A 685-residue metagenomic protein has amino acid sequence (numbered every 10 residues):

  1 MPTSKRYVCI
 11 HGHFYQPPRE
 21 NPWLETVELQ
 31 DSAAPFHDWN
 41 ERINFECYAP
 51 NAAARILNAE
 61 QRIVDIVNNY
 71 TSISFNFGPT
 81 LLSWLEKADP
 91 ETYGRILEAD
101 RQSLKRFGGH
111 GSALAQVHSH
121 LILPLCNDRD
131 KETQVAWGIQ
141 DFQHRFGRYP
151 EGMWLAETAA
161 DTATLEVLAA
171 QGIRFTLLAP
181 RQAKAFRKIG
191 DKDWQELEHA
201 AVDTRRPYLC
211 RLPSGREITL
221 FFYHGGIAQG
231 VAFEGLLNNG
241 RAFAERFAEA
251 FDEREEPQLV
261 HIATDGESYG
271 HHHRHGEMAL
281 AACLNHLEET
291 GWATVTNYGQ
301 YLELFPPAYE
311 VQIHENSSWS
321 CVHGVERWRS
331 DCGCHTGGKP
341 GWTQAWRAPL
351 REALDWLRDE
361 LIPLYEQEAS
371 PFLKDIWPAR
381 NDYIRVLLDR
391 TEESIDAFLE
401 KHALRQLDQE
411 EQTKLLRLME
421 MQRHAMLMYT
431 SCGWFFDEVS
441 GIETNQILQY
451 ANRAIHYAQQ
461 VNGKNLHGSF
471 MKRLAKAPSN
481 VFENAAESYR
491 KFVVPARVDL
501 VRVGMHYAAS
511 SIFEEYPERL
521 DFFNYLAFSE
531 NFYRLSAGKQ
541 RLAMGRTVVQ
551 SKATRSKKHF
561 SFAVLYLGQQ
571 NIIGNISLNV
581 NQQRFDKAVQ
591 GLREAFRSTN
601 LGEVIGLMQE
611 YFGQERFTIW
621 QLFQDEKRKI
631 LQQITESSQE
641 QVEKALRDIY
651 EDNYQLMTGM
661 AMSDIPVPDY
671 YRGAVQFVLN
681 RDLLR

Functional and structural regions predicted by a protein language model:
P2-N58, P79-T80, W194-F513, S536-G538 (+6 more regions): Active-site and substrate-binding clefts of carbohydrate-active enzymes
Y7-G12, Q16-D128, T133-Q134, E151-L155 (+3 more regions): Short, well-structured secondary-structure segments
A52, V67, L85-D89, R181-A183 (+2 more regions): Extended, Lys/Arg-enriched charged tracts that mediate electrostatic binding to polyanionic substrates
E91-F107, G111-L114, L121, Q134-V135 (+2 more regions): Structured, charged N-terminal subsegments at the starts of enzyme catalytic cores and at intra-chain domain/subunit
G94-F107, G111-S112, A136, R148 (+3 more regions): Acidic, His- and aromatic-enriched active-site or binding-groove loops in soluble protein domains that engage sugars
K131-L155, L212, A248-A263: CE4/NodB-like, metal-dependent polysaccharide N-deacetylase domain that modifies extracellular/periplasmic N-acetylated
H144-K192, G266-H286: Catalytic domains of cell-wall/extracellular-matrix polysaccharide-remodeling enzymes, centered on de-N-acetylation
L656-R685: Extended alpha-helical scaffold segments
